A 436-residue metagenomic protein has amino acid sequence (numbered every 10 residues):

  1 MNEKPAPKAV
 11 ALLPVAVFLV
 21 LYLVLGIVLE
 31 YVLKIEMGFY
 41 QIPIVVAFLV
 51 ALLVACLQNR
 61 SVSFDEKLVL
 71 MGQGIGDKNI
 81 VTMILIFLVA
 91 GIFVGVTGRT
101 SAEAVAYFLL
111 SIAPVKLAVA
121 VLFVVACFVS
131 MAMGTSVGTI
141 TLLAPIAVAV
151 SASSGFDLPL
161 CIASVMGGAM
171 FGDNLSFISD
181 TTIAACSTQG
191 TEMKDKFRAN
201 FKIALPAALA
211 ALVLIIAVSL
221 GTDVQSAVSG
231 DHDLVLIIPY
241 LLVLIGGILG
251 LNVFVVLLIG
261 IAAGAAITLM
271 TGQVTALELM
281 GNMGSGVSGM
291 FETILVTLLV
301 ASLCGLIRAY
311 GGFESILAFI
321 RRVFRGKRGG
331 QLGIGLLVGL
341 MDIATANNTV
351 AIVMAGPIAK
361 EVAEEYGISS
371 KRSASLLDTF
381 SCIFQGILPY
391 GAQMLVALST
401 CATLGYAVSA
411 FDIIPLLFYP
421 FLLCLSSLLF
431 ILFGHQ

Functional and structural regions predicted by a protein language model:
M1, R60-S63, G76-K78, G155-P159 (+5 more regions): Juxtamembrane helix-boundary/capping and inter-helix hinge elements in multi-pass membrane proteins
E3-P7, E30-V45, Q73-K78, L109-P114 (+4 more regions): Interfacial loop-to-helix junctions that mark the boundaries of transmembrane helices in multi-pass membrane
K4, G167-M170, N174-G230, V235 (+2 more regions): Juxtamembrane and boundary regions of transmembrane helices in multi-pass small-molecule transporters and channels
A9-L23, G38-R60, V81-V89, A120 (+5 more regions): Hydrophobic mid-bilayer segments of alpha-helices in multi-pass membrane transport proteins, especially secondary
Q41-Q58, K67-S101, K116, A120 (+3 more regions): Core transmembrane alpha-helical segments of multi-pass membrane transporters/permeases
D77-M83, Y107-V125, S151-C161, G230-I238 (+3 more regions): Membrane-interfacial loop-to-helix junctions in multi-pass transporters
M83-V94, P114-I146, I320-K360, E365-Y366 (+1 more regions): Hydrophobic alpha-helical transmembrane segments of multi-pass integral membrane proteins, predominantly secondary
I86, K116-V129, G155-G172, G329-D342 (+3 more regions): Alpha-helical transmembrane segments of multi-pass membrane proteins
